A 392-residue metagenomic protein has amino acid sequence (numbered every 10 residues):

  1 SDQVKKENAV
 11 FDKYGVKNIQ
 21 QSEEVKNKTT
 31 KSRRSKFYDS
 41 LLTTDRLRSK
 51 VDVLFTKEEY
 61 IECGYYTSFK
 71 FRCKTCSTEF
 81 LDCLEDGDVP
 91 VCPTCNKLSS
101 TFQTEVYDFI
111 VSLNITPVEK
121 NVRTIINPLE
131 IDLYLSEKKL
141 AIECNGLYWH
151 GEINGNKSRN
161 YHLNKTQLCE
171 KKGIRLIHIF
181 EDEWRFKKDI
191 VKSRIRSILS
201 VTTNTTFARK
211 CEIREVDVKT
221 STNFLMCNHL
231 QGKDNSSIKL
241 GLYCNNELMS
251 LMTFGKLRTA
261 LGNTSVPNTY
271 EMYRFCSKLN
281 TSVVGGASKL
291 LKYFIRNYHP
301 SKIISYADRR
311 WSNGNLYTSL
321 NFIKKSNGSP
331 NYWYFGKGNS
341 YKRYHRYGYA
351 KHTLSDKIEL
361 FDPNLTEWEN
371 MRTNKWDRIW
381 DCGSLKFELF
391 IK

Functional and structural regions predicted by a protein language model:
S1-M226, L230-S237, C276-G314, F335-Y341 (+1 more regions): Nucleic-acid endo/exonuclease domains
R46, T206-A208, E247, S265 (+1 more regions): A generic structural signal for short, non-catalytic loop/turn and secondary-structure boundary residues
K70-R72, E143, G241-Y243, K386-F390: Short, well-ordered beta-strand micro-motif
E130, S237-K239, C382-F387: Short hydrophobic/aromatic beta-strand or adjacent loop that forms the aromatic wall/cage of a ligand/substrate-binding
L133-K138, L242-N245, L389-K392: Active-site beta-strand termini and strand-to-loop segments that position acidic
K210, T269, S384: A residue-level signal for beta-strand positions that form part of recognition/binding surfaces within mature
E215, S236, C244, S250-K375: Acyl-donor binding region in acyl/amide transferases
E369-N374, R378-K392: Charged phosphate-binding loop/patch that engages nucleotide di/tri-phosphates or the phosphate backbone of nucleic
